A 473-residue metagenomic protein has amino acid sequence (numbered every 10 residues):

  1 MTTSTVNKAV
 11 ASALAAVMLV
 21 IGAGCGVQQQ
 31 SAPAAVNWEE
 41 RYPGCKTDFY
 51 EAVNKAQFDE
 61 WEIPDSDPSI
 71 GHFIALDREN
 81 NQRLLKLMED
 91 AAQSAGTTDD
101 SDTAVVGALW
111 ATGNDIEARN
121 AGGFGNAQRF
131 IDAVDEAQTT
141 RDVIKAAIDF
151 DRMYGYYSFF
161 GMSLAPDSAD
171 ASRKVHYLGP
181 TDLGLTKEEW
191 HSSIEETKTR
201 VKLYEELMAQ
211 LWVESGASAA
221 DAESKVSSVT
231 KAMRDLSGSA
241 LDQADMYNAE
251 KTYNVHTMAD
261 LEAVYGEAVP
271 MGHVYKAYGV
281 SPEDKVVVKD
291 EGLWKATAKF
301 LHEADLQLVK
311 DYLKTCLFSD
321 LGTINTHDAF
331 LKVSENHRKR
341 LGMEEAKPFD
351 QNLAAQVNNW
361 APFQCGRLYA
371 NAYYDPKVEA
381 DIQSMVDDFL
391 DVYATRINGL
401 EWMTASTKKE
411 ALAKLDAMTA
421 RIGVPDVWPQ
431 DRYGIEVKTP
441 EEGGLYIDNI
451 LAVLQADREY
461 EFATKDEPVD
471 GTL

Functional and structural regions predicted by a protein language model:
T2-A13: Bacterial N-terminal signal peptides that target proteins for export
L14-L19: Hydrophobic helical h-region of N-terminal Sec-dependent signal peptides in bacterial secretory/periplasmic proteins
V20-G24: C-terminal motif of bacterial Sec signal peptides marking the signal peptidase cleavage site
C25-S31: Bacterial lipoprotein signal-peptidase II cleavage site
G44-D48, A52-A118: Active-site-surrounding "flap" and adjacent substrate/cofactor-binding loops of secreted or lumenal enzymes, prototyped
Q57-E60, D235-D245, D391, M418-P429: Secretory-pathway/luminal and periplasmic proteins that interact with or process carbohydrate-rich
E89-S384, D388: Noncatalytic, helix-rich "gating/capping" subdomain that lines the substrate-entry/channel surface of large enzyme
V229, V264, A268, V287 (+4 more regions): Intrinsically disordered, low-complexity linker/terminal regions across diverse proteins
